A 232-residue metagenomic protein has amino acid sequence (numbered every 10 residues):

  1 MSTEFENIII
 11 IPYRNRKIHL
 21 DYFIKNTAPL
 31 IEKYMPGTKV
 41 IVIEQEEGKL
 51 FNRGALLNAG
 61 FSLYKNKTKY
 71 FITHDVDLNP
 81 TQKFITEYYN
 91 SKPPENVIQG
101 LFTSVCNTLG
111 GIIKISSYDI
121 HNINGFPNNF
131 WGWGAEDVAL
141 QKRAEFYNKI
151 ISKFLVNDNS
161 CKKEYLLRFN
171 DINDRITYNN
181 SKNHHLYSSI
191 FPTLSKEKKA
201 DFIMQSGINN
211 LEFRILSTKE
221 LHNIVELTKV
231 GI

Functional and structural regions predicted by a protein language model:
E6-I8, K39, A139: Cell-envelope/extracellular polymer assembly enzymes that use nucleotide-activated donors
I8-R16: A conserved hydrophobic helix/loop-capping motif in glycosyltransferases and polysaccharide synthases
R16-I31: Short, well-formed alpha-helical segments that are part of the catalytic scaffolds of diverse glycosyltransferases
D21, Y34-T68: Active-site-proximal specificity loops/subdomain of glycosyltransferases
F23, N129-G132, V138-I232: C-terminal catalytic/acceptor-binding lobe
K67-T81: Short beta-strand-to-loop acidic/aromatic patch adjacent to the donor-nucleotide binding site
Q82-V105: Conserved donor-nucleotide/metal-binding helix-loop-beta segment in metal-dependent transferases, i.e., the alpha-helix
I98-I115, N122, W131-G132: A recurrent flexible, glycine/aromatic-enriched loop bordering the glycosyltransferase active site that acts as
